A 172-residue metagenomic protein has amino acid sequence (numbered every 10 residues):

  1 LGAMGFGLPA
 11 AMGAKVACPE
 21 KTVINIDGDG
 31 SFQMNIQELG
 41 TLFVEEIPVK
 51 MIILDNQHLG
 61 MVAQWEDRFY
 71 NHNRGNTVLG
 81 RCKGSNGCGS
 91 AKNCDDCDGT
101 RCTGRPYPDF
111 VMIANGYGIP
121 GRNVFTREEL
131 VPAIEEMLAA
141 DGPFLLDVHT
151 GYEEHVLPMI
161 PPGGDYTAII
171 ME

Functional and structural regions predicted by a protein language model:
L1-E172: Thiamine diphosphate
